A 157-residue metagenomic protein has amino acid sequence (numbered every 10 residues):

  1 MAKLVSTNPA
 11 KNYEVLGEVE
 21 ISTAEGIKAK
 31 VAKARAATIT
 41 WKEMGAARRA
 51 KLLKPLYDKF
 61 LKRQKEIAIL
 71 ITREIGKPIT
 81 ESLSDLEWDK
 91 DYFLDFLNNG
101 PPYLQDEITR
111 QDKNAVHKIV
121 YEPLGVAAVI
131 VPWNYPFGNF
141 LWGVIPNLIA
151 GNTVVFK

Functional and structural regions predicted by a protein language model:
M1-A115: N-terminal Rossmann-like NAD(P)+-binding subdomain of aldehyde/semialdehyde dehydrogenases
I108-K157: Conserved small-residue-rich beta-alpha loop and adjacent elements that most often cradle the phosphate/pyrophosphate
